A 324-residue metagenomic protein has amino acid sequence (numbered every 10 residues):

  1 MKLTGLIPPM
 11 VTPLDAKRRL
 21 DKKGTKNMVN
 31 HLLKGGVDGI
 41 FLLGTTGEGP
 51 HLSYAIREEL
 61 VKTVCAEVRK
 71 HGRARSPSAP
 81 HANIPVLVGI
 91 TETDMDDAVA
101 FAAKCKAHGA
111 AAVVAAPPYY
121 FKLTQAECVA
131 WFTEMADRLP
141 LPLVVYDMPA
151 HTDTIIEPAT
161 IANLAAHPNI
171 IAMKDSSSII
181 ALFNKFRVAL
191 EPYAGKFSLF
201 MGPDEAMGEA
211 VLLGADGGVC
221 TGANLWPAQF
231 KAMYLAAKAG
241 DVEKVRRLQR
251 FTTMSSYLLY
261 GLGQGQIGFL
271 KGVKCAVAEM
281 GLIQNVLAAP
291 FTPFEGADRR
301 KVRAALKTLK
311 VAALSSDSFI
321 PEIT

Functional and structural regions predicted by a protein language model:
K2, I7-V11, G35-V37, T46 (+3 more regions): C-terminal alpha-helical cap/extension of soluble enzyme domains
K2-P8, T12-R73, P80-I155: Active-site beta->alpha loop and helix N-cap motifs at the rims of alpha/beta catalytic domains
K22, K26-V29, P158, R299-L306: Short, amphipathic alpha-helical "lid/cap" segments that border enzyme active or binding sites
T25, R57, V61, A98 (+5 more regions): A general structural signal for well-ordered alpha-helical segments in protein cores
G35, E59, T63-E67, H71 (+10 more regions): Alpha-helical structural signal in soluble globular domains
D137-R138, H151-S256: Catalytic alpha/beta core domains of metabolic enzymes, predominantly
D147, I170, A288-A289: Glycine-rich phosphate-binding "P-loop"
